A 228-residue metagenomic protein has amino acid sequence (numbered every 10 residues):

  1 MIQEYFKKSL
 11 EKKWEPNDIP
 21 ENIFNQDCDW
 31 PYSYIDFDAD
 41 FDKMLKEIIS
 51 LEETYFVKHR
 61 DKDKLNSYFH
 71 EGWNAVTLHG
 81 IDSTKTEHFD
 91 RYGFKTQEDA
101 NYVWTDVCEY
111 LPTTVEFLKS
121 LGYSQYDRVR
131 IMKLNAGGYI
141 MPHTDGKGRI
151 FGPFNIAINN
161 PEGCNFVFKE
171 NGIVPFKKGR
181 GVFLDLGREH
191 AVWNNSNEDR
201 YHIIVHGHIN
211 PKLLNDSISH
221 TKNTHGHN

Functional and structural regions predicted by a protein language model:
M1-L118: Non-heme Fe(II)/2-oxoglutarate
E116-A136: A short glycine-rich, His/Asp/Glu-containing loop-to-beta-strand
Q125, Y139-P153, K169: A short beta-loop-beta micro-motif enriched in histidine and acidic residues
K133-N135, G148-G163: Short, conserved beta-strand element in jelly-roll/cupin
G152-I158, G181-F183, N197-N215: A short hydrophobic beta-strand segment most commonly corresponding to one strand of the jelly-roll/cupin
A157-K177: A short beta-strand-loop-beta hairpin characteristic of the jelly-roll/cupin
V174-H190: Conserved metal-binding segment of the jelly-roll/cupin
A191-S196: Asparagine-centered strand-capping/turn motif at beta-strand->loop junctions
